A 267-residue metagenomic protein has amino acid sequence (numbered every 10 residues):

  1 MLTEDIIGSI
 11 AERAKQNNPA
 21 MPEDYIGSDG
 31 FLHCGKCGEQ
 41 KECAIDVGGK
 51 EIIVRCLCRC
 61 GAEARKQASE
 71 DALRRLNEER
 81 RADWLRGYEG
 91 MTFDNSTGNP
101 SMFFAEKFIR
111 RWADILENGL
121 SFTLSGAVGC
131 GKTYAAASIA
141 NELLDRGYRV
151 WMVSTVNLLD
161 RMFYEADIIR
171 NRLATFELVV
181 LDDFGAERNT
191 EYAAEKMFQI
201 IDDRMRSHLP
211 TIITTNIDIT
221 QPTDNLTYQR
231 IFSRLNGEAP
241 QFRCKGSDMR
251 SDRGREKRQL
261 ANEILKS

Functional and structural regions predicted by a protein language model:
T3-E23: Short, intrinsically disordered terminal segments enriched in charged and Pro/Gly residues
E4-I7, L158-M162, F184-S267: Replace "adjacent to P-loop NTPase cores in ATP/GTP-dependent enzymes" with "adjacent to NTP-binding cores
P19-F31, G48-I52: Short, flexible, mixed-charge glycine/proline-rich loop motifs that serve as phosphate/nucleic-acid-contacting
H33-W84: Interdomain "pre-motor" coupling segment immediately N-terminal to P-loop NTPase/helicase cores
A82, G87-F122: Pre-Walker A (pre-P-loop) alpha-helix and adjacent loop at the N terminus of AAA/AAA+ ATPase modules, a conserved
P100-R110, G119, S125, A140-L178 (+1 more regions): Short glycine-rich substrate-engagement loop in P-loop NTPases that contacts/grips substrate
N118-A136: Walker A/P-loop nucleotide-binding motif
